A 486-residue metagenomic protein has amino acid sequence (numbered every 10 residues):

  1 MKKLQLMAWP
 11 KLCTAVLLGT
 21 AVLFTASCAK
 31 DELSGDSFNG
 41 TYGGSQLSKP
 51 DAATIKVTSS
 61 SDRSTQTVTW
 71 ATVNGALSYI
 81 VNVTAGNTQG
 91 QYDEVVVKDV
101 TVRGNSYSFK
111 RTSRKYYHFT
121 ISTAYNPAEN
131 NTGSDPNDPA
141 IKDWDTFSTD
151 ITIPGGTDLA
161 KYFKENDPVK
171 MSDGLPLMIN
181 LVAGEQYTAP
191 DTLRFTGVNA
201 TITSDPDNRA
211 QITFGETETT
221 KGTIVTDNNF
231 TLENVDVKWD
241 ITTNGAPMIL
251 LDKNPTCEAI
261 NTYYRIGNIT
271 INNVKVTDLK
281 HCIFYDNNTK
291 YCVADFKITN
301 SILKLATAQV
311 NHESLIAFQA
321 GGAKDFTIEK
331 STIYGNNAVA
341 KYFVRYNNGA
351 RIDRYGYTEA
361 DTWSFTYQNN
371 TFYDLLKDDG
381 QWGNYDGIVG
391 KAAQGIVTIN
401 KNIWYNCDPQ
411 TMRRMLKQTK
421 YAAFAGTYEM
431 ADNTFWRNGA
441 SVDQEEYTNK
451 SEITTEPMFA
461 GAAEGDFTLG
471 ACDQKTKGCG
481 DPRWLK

Functional and structural regions predicted by a protein language model:
M1-S61, N137: Bacterial Sec-dependent N-terminal signal peptides
R63-G75: Conserved aromatic anchor
Y107-N131: Beta-strand-rich modules
G155-A160, D173-A200, D207-E218: N-terminal extracellular ligand-recognition/capping segment immediately after the signal peptide
G197-A246: Right-handed parallel beta-helix/beta-spiral solenoid domain characteristic of secreted/periplasmic
G215-T223, T242-T262, D278-K290, T307-A320 (+3 more regions): Extracellular beta-strand/beta-solenoid scaffold signature
N228-W239, Y264-K280, V293-Q309, G322-V339 (+4 more regions): Right-handed parallel beta-helix
N449-K486: C-terminal accessory segments
